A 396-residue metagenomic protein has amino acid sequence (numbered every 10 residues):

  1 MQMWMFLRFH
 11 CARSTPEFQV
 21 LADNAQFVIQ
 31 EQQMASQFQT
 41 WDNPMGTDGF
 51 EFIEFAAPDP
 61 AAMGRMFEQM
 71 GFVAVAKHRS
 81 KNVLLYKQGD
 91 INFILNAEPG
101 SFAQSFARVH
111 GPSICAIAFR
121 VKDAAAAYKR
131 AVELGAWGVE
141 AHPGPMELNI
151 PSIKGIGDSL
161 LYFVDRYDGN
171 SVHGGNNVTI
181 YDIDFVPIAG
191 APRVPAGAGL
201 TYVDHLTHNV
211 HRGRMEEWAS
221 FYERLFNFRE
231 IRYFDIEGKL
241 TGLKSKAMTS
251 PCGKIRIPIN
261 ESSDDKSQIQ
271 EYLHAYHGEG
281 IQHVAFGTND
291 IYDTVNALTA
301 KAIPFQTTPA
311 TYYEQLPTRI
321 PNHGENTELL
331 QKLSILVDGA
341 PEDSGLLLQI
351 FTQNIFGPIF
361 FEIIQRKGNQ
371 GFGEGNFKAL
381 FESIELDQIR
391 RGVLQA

Functional and structural regions predicted by a protein language model:
F27-N176, I180-V186, R212, Q349: An N-terminus-focused feature that recognizes amino-terminal "leader" regions
V28-P60, I114-I117, V178-A219, H277-F286 (+2 more regions): N-terminal beta-strand motif that seeds the catalytic metal site of vicinal oxygen chelate
E31, P44, H283-A396: C-terminal functional regions that serve as terminal interaction/effector modules
G49-P58, I188-R256, D265-K266, A275-T311 (+1 more regions): Surface-exposed interaction/gating patches
A57-S80, Q88, K122-V139, R214-E216 (+6 more regions): Extended intrinsically disordered, low-complexity coil regions enriched in Ser, Thr, Gly, Ala and often Pro
I114-I117, E133-G238, K246, E328 (+4 more regions): Extended catalytic-interface subdomain
